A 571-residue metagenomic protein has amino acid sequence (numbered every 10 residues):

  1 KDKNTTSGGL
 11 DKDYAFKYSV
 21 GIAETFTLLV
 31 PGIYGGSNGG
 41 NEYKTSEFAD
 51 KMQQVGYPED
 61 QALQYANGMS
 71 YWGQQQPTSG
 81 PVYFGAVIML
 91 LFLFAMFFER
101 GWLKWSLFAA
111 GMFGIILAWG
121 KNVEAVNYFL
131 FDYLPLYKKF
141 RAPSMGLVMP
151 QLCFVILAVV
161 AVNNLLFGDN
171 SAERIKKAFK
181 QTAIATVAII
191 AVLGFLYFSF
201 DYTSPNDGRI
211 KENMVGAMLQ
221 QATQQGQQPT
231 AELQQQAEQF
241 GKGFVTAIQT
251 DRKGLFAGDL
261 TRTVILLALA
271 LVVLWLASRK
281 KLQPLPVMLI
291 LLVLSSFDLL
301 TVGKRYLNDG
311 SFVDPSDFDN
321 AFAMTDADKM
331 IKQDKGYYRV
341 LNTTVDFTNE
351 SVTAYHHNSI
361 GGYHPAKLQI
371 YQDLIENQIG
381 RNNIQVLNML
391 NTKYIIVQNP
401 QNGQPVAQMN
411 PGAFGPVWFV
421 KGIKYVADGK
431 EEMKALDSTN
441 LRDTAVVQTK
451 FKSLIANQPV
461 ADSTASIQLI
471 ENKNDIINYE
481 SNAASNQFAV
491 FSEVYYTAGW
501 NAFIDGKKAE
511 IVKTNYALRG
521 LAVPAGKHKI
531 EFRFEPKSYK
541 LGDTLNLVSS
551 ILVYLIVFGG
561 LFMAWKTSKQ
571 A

Functional and structural regions predicted by a protein language model:
K1-E480, N486-E493, W500: Conserved luminal/periplasmic juxtamembrane motif of membrane-embedded glycan-processing enzymes
L90, G361, K393, V447-A571: Active-site-proximal, structured, solvent-exposed surfaces of multi-pass membrane proteins that position macromolecular
